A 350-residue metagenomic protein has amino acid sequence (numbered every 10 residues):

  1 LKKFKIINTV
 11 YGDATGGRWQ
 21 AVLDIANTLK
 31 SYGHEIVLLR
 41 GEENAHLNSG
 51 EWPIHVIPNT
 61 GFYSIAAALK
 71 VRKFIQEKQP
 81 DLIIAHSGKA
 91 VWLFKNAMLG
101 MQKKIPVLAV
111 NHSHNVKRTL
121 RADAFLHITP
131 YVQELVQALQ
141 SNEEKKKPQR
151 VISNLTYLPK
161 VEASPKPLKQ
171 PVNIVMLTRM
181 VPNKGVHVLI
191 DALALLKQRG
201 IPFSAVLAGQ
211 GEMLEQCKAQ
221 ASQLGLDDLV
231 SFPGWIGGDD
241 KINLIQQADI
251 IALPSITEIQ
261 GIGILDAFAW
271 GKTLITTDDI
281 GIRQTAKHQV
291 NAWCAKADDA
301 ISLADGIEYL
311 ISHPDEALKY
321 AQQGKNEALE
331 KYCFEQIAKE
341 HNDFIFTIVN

Functional and structural regions predicted by a protein language model:
N8-A66, Q149: N-terminal strand-loop element at the rim of the active site of nucleotide-sugar-dependent glycosyltransferases
G16-D24, V172-G200, A205, E212-K218 (+1 more regions): A conserved mid-protein helix/loop that constitutes part of the nucleotide-sugar donor-binding site
A66, S153-P171: Acidic anion/phosphate-binding donor-loop and adjacent secondary structure in glycosyltransferase catalytic cores
A85-V91, N111: Short His-centered aromatic/hydrophobic patch
D123-V161: Donor nucleotide-sugar binding/catalytic pocket of nucleotide-sugar-dependent glycosyltransferases
I256: Aromatic "clamp/platform" in nucleotide-sugar-dependent glycosyltransferases that forms part of the donor/acceptor
T273-T276: Short hydrophobic beta-strand element within catalytic cores of glycosyltransferases and related nucleotide-activated
H288-Q289, W293-A300, Y309-P314: Conserved acidic donor-binding segment of nucleotide-sugar-dependent glycosyltransferases
